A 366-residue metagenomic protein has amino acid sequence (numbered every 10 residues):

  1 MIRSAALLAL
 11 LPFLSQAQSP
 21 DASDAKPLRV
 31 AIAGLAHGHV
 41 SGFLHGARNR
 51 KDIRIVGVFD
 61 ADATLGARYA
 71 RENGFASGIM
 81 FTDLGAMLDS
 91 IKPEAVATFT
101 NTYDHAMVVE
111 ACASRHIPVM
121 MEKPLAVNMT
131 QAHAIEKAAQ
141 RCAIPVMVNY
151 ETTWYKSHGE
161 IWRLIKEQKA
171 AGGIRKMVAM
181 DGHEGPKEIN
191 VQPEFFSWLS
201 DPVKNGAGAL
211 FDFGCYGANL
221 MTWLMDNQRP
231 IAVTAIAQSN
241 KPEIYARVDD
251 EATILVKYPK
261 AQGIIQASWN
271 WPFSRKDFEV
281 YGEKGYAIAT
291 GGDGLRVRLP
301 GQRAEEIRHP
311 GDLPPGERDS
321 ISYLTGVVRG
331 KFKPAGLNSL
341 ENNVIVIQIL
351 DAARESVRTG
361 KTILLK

Functional and structural regions predicted by a protein language model:
S4-F13: Bacterial N-terminal signal peptides
F13, Q18-N73: N-terminal Rossmann-like dinucleotide-binding module
S19-D24, A95-A97, G326-K366: C-terminal helix-rich "cap/oligomerization" subdomain common to oxidoreductases
K26, G217-G294, I321-K333, D351-A352: Contiguous beta-strand/loop segments that form the cofactor/metal-binding neighborhood of enzyme cores
K26, T153-I236, N240-I244, G360: Predominantly a Rossmann-like dinucleotide-binding segment in NAD(P)-dependent oxidoreductases
I32, M121, V146-V148, A289: Hydrophobic residues in well-ordered beta-strands that form the structural core
D62, F75-A138: Beta-loop-alpha module in the N-terminal Rossmann-like domain of NAD(P)-dependent dehydrogenases, especially those
A134-T152, R175: Rossmann-fold dehydrogenase core element
